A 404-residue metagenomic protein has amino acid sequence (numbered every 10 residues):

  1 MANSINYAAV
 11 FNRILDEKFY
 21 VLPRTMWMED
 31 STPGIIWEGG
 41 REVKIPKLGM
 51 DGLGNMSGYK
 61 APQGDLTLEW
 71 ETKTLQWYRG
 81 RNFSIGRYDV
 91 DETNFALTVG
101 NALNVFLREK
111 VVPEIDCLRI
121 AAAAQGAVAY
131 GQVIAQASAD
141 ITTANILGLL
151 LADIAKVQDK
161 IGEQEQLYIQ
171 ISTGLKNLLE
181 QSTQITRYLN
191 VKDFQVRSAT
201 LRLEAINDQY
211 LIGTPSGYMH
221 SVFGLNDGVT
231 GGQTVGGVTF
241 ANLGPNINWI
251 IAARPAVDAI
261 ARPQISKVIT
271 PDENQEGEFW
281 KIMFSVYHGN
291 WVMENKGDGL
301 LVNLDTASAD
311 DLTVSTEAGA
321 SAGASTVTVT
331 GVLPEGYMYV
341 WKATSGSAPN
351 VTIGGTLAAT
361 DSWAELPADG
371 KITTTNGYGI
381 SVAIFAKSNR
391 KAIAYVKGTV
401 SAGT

Functional and structural regions predicted by a protein language model:
M1-Q76, D298-N303: N-terminal "assembly arms/tails" that initiate or stabilize quaternary assembly in self-assembling proteins
I45, W70-Q132, L149, D159-T173 (+2 more regions): Long, contiguous amphipathic alpha-helices that act as assembly "spine/axial" helices in icosahedral shell and virion
A129-T200: Extended, solvent-exposed, turn-rich assembly/linker loops in the middle of proteins
Q233-G236, F240, R254-S308: Extended, compositionally biased alpha-helical segments that mediate assembly or anchoring
V327-G336: Acidic, Ser/Thr
W363-Y378: Surface-exposed, short loops/turns at beta-strand junctions within beta-sandwich domains
G379-F385: Extracellular recognition modules
N389-G403: Extracellular fibronectin type III
